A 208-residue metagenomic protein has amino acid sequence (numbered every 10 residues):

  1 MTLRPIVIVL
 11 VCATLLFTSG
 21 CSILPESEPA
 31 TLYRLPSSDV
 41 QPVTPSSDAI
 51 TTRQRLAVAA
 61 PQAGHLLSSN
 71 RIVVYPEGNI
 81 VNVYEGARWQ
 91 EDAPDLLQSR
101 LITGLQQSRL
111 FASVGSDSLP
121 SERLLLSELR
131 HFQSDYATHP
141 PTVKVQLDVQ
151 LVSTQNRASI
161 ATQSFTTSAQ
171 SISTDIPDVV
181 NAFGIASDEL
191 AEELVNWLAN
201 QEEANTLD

Functional and structural regions predicted by a protein language model:
M1-C21: Sec-dependent bacterial lipoprotein signal peptides
C21-E91, N200-D208: A structural "domain/chain start" motif
I23-V43, T103, Q107-N156, I172: Surface-exposed short loop/turn segments
T52-Q54, S68-N70, S121-L125, P141-L147 (+1 more regions): Envelope-exposed proteins and targeting segments
P61, L129-F132, T166-T167: Generic short beta-strand segments
N79-R88, Q155-E192, N196: Short secondary-structure boundary motifs at beta->alpha junctions and helix caps
Q107-V114, N196-D208: Surface-exposed helix-capping loop/turn segments at secondary-structure junctions
